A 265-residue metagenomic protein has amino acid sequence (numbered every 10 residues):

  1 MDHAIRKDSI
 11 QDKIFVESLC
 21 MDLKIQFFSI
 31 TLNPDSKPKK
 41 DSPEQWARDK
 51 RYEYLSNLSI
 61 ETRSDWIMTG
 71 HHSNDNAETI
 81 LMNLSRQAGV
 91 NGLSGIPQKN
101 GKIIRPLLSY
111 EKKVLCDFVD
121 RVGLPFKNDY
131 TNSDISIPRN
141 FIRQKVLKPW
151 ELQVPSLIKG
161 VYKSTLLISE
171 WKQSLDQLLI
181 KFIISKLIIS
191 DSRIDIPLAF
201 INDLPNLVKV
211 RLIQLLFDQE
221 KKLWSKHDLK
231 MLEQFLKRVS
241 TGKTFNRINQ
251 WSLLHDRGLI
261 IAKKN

Functional and structural regions predicted by a protein language model:
M1-K148: Core alpha/beta nucleotide-donor-binding catalytic domains of modification enzymes
L32, S36, K50, Q98-N100 (+2 more regions): AMP-forming adenylation/ATP pyrophosphatase catalytic core
K50, A88, Y110, L152-S156 (+2 more regions): Residue-level signal for short amphipathic helical patches enriched in basic/charged and nearby hydrophobic residues
L84, L107, W150, I168 (+1 more regions): Generic structural signal for hydrophobic core residues of well-folded globular domains
Q87, V122, P149-Q153, W171 (+1 more regions): Change "in soluble alpha/beta enzymes" to "in soluble alpha/beta proteins
S133-R139, I158-S169: Internal, active-site/partner-interface "lid" segment
R143-V161: Conserved anion/nucleotide-ligand pocket segment
